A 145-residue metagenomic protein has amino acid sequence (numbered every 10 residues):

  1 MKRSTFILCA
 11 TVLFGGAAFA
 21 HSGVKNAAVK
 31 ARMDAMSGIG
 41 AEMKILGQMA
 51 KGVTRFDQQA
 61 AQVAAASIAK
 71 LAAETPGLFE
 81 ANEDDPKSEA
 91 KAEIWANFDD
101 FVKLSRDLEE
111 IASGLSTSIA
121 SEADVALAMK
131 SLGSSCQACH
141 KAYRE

Functional and structural regions predicted by a protein language model:
M1-I7: Bacterial N-terminal signal peptides that target proteins for export
I7-L8, A18: Cleavable N-terminal signal peptides
L8-C9, G38: A periodicity- and composition-biased signal for non-globular, repetitive helical segments
F14-G23: Sec/Tat signal peptide C-region and signal peptidase I cleavage site
S22-Q58, Q62-E145: Sequence context surrounding c-type heme c attachment/ligation sites in exported
